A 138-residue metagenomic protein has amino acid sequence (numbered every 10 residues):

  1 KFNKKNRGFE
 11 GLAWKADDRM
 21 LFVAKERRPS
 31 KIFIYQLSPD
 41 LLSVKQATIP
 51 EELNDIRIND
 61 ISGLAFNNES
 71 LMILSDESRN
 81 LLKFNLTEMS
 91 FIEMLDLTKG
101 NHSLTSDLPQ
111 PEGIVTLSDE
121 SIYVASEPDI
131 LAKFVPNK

Functional and structural regions predicted by a protein language model:
K1-K138: Sequence/structural signature of beta-propeller domains
